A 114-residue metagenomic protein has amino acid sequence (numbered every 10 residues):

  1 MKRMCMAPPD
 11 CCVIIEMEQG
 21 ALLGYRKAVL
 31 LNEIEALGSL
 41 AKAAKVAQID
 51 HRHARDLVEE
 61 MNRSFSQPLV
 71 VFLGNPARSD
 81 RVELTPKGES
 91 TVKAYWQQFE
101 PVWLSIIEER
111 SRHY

Functional and structural regions predicted by a protein language model:
C5-Q19: Short, Lys/Arg-enriched N-terminal segment that forms or immediately precedes the first helix of a structured domain
A21-L31: Short alpha-helical elements of helix-turn-helix
I34-A44: Short helix-boundary/capping micro-motifs
Q48-D50: Central "turn" residue of the DNA-binding helix-turn-helix
N62-L69: C-terminal flanking helix
F72-Q97: Basic, amphipathic "hinge/linker" alpha-helix immediately C-terminal to the N-terminal HTH DNA-binding motif
E89-Y114: Helix-turn-helix/homeodomain-like alpha-helical modules used for DNA recognition and transcription-factor dimerization
